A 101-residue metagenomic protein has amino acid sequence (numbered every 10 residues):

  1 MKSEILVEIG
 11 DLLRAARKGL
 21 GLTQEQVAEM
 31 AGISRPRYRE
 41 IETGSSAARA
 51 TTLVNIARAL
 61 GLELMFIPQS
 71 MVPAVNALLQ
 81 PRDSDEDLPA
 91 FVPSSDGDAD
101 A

Functional and structural regions predicted by a protein language model:
M1-E8: A detector for short, charged/polar N-terminal pre-domain segments
D11-Q26, N55: Short basic helix-loop element that most often maps to the first helix and adjoining turn of HTH DNA-binding modules
K18, G32, T43-S45: Residue-level detection of the helix-turn-helix DNA-binding "recognition helix"
G21-R39: Short alpha-helical DNA-recognition segment
P36, A47, N76-A77: Short Asp/Glu-rich motifs
R39-E40, Q69: Base-recognition residues in the alpha-helical recognition helix of bacterial helix-turn-helix
G44-R58, M65: Short, basic-rich loop-to-helix N-cap that marks the start of a DNA-contacting helix
I67-A101: Short, charged recognition helix plus adjacent turn of helix-turn-helix-like nucleic-acid-binding domains
